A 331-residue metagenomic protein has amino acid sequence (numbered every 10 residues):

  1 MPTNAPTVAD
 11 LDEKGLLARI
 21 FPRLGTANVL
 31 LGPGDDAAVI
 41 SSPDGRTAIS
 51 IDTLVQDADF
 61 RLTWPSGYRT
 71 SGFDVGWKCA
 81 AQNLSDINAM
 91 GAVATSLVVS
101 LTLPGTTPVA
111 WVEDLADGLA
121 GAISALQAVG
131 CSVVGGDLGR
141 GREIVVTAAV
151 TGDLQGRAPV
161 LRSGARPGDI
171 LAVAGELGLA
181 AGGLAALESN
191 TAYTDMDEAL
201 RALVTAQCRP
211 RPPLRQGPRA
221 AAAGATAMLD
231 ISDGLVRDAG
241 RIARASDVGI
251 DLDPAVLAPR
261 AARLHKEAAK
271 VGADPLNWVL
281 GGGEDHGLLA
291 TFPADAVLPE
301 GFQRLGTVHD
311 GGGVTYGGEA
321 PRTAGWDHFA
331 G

Functional and structural regions predicted by a protein language model:
M1-G67, M90, V99, D117-G121 (+1 more regions): Extreme N-terminal cap/leader segments of soluble proteins
T3, V8, C208-R211, L257-P259 (+1 more regions): Acidic, Ser/Thr/Pro-rich beta/coil linker or hinge segments at domain junctions
V29-L31, S66-L84, T106-D117: Glycine-rich anion/phosphate-binding loops
S42-P43, A94-N190: Glycine-rich anion-binding loops of enzyme active sites
A48-I51, V160-R219: Short, acidic (Asp/Glu-rich) active-site segment that either coordinates a divalent metal cofactor
P104-A110, T191-Y193, R201-G282: Active-site-proximal betaalpha loop/short-helix elements that scaffold phosphoryl/nucleotidyl transfer chemistry
T151-D153, L289-P293: Short hydrophobic/aromatic beta-strand micro-patches that form the beta-sheet surface supporting nucleotide- or nucleic
